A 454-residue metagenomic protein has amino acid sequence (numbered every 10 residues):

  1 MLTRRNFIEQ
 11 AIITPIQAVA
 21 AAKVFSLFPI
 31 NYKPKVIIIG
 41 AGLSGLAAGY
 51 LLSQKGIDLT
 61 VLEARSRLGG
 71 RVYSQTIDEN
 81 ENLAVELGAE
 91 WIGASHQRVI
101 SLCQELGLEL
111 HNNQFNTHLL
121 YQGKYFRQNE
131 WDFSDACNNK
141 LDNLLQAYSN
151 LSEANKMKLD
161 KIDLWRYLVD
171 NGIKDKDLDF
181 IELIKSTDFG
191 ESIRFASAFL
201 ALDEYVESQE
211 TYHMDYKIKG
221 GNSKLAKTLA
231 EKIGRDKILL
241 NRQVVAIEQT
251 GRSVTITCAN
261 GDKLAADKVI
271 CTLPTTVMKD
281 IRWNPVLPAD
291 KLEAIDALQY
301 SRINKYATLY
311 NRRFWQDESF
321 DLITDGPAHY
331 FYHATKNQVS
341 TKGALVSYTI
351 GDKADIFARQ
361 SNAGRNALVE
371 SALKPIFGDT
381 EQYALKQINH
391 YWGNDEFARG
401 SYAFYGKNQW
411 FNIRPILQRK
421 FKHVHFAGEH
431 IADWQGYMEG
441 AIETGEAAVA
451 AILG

Functional and structural regions predicted by a protein language model:
M1, V19-V61, R65: C-terminal segment of N-terminal export signals and the immediately downstream linker at the start of the mature
M1-I16: N-terminal secretory signal peptides and thylakoid transit peptides that target proteins across membranes
V19, A47, S253, T272 (+3 more regions): Conserved flavin/dinucleotide-binding core of flavoenzymes
A64-T76, D280: Glycine-rich "HGGG/HGxG" loop immediately N-terminal to the catalytic nucleophile of the alpha/beta-hydrolase
N80-Q146, A154: Dinucleotide-binding Rossmann-like beta1-alpha1 core, especially the glycine-rich loop that anchors the ADP
E153-V254, T272-V277, R282, F404-K407: Active-site/ligand-binding neighborhood in enzyme catalytic cores
Q249, C258-Q316: Central helical "cap/lid" subdomain
